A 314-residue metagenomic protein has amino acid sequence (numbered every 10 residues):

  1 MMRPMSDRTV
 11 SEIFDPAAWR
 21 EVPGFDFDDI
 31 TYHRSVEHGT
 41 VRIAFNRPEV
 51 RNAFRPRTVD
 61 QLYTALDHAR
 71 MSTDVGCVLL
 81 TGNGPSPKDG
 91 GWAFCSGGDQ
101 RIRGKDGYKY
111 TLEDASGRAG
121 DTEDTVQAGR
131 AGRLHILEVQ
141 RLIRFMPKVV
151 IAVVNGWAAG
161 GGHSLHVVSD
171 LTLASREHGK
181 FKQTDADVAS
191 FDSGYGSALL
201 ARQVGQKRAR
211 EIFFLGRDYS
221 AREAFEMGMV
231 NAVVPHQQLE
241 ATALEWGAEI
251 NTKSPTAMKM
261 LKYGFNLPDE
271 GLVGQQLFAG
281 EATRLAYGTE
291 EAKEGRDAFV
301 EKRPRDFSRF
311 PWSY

Functional and structural regions predicted by a protein language model:
M2-K88: Conserved CoA-thioester-binding segment of acyl-CoA-metabolizing enzymes
V50, G82-V139, A189: Glycine- (often His-adjacent) and acidic-residue-rich active-site loop that binds/positions the CoA thioester
D89, A174-G179, F191, V230-L277 (+3 more regions): C-terminal long alpha-helix characteristic of the crotonase
R130, V153-V154: Structural motif
E138-F145, V153, A159-F213, T242 (+1 more regions): CoA-thioester-processing core
L171, E211, L215-R217, E223 (+2 more regions): Well-ordered beta-strand positions
